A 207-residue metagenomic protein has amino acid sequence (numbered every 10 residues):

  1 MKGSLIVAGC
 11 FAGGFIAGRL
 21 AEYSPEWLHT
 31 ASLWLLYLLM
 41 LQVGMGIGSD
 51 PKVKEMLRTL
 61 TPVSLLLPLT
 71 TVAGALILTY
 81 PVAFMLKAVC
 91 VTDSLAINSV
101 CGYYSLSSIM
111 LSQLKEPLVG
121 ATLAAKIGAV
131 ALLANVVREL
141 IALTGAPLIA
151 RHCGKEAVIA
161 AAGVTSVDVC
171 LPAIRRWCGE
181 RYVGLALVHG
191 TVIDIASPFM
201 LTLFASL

Functional and structural regions predicted by a protein language model:
M1-M56, P62, L69-M85, T202-L207: Structural signature of multi-pass alpha-helical membrane transport proteins
K2-L5, S32-L33, R58-T70, D93-V100 (+2 more regions): Cytoplasmic-side transmembrane-helix entry/capping segments in multi-pass membrane proteins
C10-F15, Y37-Q42, S64-I77, I97-I109 (+2 more regions): Small-residue-rich segments of transmembrane alpha-helices in multi-pass membrane proteins, especially helix faces
R19-S24, P81-T92, Q113-V130, F204-L207: Helix-coil boundary and interhelical linker segments in multi-pass alpha-helical membrane proteins
L36, M40, A142-A146, V158 (+3 more regions): Alpha-helical transmembrane segments and their lipid-water interface positions in multi-pass membrane proteins
P51-Y80, I127-L140, L185-I193: Entry/N-cap segments of selected transmembrane alpha helices and their immediately preceding amphipathic helices
T92-I141, I149, C153-V188: Alpha-helical membrane segments and immediately flanking helix-loop junctions that form or couple to the substrate/ion
C178-L207: Long hydrophobic alpha-helical segments typical of transmembrane helices together with their membrane-interfacial
